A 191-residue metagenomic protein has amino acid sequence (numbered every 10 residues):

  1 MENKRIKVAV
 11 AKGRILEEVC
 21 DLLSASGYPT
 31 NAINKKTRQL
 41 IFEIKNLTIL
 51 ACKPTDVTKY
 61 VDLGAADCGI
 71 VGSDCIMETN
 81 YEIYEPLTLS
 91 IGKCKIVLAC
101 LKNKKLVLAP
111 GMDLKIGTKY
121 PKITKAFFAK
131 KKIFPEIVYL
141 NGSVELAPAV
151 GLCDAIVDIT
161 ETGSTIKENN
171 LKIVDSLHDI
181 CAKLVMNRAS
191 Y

Functional and structural regions predicted by a protein language model:
M1-Y191: Domain-level signature for soluble enzymes in the chorismate/prephenate branch of the shikimate pathway
